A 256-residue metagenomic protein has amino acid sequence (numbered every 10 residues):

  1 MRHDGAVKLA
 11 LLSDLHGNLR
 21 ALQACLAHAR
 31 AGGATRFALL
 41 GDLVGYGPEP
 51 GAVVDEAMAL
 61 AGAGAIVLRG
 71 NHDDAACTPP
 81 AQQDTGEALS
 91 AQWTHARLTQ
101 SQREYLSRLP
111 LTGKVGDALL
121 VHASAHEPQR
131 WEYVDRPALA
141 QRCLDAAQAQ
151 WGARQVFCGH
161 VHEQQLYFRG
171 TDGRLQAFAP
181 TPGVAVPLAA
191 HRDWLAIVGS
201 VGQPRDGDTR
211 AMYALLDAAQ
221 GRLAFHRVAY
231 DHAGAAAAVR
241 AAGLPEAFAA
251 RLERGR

Functional and structural regions predicted by a protein language model:
R2, K8-L12, G17-S107: Core catalytic region of metal-dependent phosphoesterases/phosphodiesterases, especially metallo-beta-lactamase-like
K8-H16, D117-S124, L195-G199: Active-site-proximal beta-strand elements of phosphoester/diester hydrolases
H16-A21, G45-P48, H72-C77, K114 (+3 more regions): Active-site environment of divalent metal-dependent phosphoester hydrolases
G33, L98-R169: His/acidic metal-ligating clusters that form di-metal
R36, A65-I66, A118-L119, Q155 (+1 more regions): Structural motif
R36, V44, Q165-T181: Metallo-beta-lactamase
V53, R136-R142, A177-P180: Charged helix-capping and loop-helix junction motifs
T171-R256: Acidic, His/Gly-rich catalytic cores of divalent-metal-dependent hydrolytic chemistry
